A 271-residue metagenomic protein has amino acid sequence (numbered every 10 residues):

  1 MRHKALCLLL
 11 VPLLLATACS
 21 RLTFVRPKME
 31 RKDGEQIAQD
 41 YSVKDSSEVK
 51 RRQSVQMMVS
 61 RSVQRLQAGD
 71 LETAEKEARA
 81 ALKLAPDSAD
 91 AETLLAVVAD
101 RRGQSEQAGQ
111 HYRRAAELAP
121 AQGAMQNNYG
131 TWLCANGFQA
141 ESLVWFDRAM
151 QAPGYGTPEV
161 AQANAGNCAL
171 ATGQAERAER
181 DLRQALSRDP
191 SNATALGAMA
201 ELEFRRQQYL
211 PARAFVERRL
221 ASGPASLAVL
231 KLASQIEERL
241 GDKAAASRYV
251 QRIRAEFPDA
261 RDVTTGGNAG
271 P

Functional and structural regions predicted by a protein language model:
C19-R79, K83, P271: N-terminal leader/linker segments that initiate helical-solenoid repeat arrays
T23-Y41, D45-S46, R219-P271: Terminal, low-structured helical/coil segments at or just beyond the last alpha-helical repeat
K50, L84, E117-A119, A152-G154 (+3 more regions): Structural marker of alpha-solenoid helical repeat scaffolds
S54, S88, Q122, G156-P158 (+3 more regions): Residue-level recognition of tetratricopeptide repeat
S60, L94, N128, Q162-N164 (+2 more regions): Canonical tetratricopeptide repeat
A91, M125, E159-A161, A195 (+2 more regions): TPR alpha-solenoid repeat register
